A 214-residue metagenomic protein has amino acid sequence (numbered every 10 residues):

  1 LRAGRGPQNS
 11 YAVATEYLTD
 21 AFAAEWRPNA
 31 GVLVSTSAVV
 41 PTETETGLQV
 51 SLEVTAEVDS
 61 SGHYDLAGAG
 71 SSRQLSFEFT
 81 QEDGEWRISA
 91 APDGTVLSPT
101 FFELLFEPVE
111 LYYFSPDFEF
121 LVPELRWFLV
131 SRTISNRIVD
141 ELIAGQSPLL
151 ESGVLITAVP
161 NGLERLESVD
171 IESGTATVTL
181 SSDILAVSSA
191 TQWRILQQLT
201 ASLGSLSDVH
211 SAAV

Functional and structural regions predicted by a protein language model:
L1-V214: Bimodal "functional hotspot" detector
